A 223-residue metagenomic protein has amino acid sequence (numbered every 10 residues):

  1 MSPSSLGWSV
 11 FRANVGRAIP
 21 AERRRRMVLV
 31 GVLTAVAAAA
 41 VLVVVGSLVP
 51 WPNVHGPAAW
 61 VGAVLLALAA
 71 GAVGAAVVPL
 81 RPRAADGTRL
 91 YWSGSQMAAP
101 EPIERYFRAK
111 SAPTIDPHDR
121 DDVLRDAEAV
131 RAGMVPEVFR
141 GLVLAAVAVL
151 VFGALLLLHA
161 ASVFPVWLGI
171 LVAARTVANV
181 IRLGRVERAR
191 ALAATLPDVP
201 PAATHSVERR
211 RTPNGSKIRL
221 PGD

Functional and structural regions predicted by a protein language model:
M1-W60, L124-E137, N179-P197: Cytosolic-side membrane-entry/anchor segment at the start of a transmembrane helix
V28-T34, R131-V166: Transmembrane alpha-helical segments and their cytosolic interface motifs in multi-pass membrane proteins
A40-L65, V151-L171: Membrane interfacial helix motifs at helix-loop boundaries and amphipathic/re-entrant anchors
V45-V49, G74-L80, L155, A178-I181: Juxtamembrane cytosolic interface motif at the C-terminal end of transmembrane helices
G62-Q96, T176: Hydrophobic alpha-helical membrane-embedded segments
P82-V130: Charge-rich cytosolic interhelical loops and cytosolic tails of multi-pass membrane proteins
I115, V135, P201-T204: Residue-level signal for secondary-structure boundary elements
L144, A148, L155, V163-D223: Alpha-helical oligomerization segments
